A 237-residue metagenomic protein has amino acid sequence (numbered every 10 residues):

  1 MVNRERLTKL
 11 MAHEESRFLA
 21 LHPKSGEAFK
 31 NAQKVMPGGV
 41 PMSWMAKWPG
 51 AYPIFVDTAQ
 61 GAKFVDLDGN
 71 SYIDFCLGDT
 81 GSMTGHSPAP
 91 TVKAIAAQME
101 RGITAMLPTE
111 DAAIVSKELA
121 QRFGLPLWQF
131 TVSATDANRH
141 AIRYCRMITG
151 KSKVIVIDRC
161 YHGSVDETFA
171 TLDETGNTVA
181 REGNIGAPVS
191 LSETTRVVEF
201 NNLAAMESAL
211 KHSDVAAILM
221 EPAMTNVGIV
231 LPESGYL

Functional and structural regions predicted by a protein language model:
M1-G124, L237: N-terminal glycine-rich, Lys/His-bearing helix-loop that initiates the first secondary-structure elements of many
D66-D68, D74, D136, H162 (+1 more regions): Acidic active-site catalytic centers that drive phospho-/nucleotidyl reactions and related ester hydrolyses
C76, L107, V132, V156-R159 (+1 more regions): Glycine-rich, histidine-containing beta strand-loop boundary motifs that form or position
G81-T84, A205, T225-G228: Short, small-residue-enriched loops and turns at beta-alpha junctions that line or gate enzyme active sites
T104-T109, T131, R196, N226-V230: Short acidic-aromatic active-site loops that bind/stabilize oxyanions
I114-A217, G235: PLP-dependent aspartate aminotransferase-fold enzymes
D214-I229: Short acidic, glycine-rich surface-loop motifs adjacent to enzyme active sites
V230-L237: Catalytic PLP-binding core of fold-type I/II PLP enzymes
